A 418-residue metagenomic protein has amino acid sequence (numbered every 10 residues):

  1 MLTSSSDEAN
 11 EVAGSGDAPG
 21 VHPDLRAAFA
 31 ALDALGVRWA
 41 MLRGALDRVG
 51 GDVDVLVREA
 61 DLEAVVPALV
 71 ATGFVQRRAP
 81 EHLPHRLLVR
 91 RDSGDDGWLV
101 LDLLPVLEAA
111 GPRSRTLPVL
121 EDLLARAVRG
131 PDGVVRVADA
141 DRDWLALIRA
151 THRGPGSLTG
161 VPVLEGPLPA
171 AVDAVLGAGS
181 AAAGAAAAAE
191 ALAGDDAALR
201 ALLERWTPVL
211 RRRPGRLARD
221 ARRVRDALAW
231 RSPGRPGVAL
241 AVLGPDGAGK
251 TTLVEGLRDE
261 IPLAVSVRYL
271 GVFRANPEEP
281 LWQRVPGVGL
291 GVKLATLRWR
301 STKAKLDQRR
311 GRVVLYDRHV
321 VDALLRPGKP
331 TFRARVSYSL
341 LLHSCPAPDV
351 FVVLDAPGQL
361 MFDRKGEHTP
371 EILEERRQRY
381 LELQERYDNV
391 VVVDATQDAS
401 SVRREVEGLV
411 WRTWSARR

Functional and structural regions predicted by a protein language model:
L2-V238: Conserved NTP-donor binding/palm subdomain of two-metal-ion nucleotidyltransferases/polymerases, i.e., the charged
V209-R216, G366-R418: NTP-dependent small-molecule kinase module
P245: P-loop (Walker A) phosphate-binding loop of NTP-binding proteins
K250: Conserved lysine of the Walker
L253: Hydrophobic positions on the alpha1 helix immediately C-terminal to the Walker A/P-loop
R258-R298: Conserved substrate/cofactor phosphate-moiety recognition/catalytic segment in nucleotide-dependent phosphotransferases
P286-C345: Glycine-rich phosphate-binding loop used to anchor ATP phosphates in small-molecule kinases, encompassing both
V321-E382, V391, T396: A glycine- and Lys/Arg-enriched "phosphate-lid" helix/loop adjacent to the NTP-binding pocket of small-molecule kinases
